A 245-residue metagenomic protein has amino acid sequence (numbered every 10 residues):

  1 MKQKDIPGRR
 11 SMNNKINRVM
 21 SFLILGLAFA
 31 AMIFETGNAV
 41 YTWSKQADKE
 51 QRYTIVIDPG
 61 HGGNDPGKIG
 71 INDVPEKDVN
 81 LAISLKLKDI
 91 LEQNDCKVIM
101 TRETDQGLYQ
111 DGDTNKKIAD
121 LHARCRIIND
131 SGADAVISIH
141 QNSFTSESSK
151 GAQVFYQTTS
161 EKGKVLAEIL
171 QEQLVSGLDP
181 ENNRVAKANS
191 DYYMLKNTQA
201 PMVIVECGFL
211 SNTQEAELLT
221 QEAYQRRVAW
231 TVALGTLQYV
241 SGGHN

Functional and structural regions predicted by a protein language model:
M1-N245: Catalytic-site microenvironment of enzymes that process N-acetyl-hexosamine-containing cell-wall polysaccharides
